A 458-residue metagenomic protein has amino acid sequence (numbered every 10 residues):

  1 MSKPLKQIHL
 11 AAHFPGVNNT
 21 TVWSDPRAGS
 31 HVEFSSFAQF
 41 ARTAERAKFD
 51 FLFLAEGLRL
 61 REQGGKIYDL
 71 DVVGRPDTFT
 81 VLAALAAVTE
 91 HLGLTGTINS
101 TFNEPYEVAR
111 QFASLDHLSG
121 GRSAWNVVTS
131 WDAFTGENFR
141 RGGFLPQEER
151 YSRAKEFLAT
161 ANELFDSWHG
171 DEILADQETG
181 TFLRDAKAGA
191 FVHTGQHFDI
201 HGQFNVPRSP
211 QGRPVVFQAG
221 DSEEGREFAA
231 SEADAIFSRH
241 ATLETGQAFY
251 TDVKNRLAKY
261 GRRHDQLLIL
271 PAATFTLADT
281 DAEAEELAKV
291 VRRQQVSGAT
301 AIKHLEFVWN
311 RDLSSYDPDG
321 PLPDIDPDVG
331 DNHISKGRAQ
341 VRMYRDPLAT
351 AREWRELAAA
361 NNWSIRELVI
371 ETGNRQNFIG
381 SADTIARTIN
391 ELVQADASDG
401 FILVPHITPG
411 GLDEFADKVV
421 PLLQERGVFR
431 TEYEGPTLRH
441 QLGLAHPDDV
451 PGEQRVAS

Functional and structural regions predicted by a protein language model:
S2-G16, E148-Q211, E244-A248, N255-V393 (+1 more regions): An alpha-helical appendage that flanks or caps ligand/catalytic pockets
S2-V88, Q211-P214, D328, P436 (+1 more regions): N-terminal beta1-alpha1-beta2 module of alpha/beta enzyme domains
K3, H9-N19, W23-S35, D77 (+2 more regions): Hydrophobic, small-residue-rich alpha-helical packing segments that form membrane-like cores
I8-A12, L52-L54, L92-G96, S123-V127 (+4 more regions): Hydrophobic faces of well-ordered beta-strands that scaffold small-molecule active sites in alpha/beta enzyme cores
L10, A44, K48, L85 (+8 more regions): Conserved, mostly hydrophobic/aromatic
H31-A44, Q218-A229, S381-Q394: Short, acidic/polar
F49, G120, A233, A397-S398: A structural motif
I67-L94, K259-Y260, F415-T431: Alpha-helix-loop-beta-strand connector modules within alpha/beta enzyme cores
